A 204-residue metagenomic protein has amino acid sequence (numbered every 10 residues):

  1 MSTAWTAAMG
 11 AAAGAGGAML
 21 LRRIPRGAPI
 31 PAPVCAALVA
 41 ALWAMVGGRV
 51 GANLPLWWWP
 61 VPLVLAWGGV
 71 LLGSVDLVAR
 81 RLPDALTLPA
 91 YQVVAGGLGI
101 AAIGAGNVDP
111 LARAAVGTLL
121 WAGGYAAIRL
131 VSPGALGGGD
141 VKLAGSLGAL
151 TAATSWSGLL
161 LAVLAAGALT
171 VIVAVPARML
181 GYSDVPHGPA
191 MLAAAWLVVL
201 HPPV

Functional and structural regions predicted by a protein language model:
M1-V204: A membrane-topology feature that recognizes alpha-helical transmembrane segments and their immediate juxtamembrane
